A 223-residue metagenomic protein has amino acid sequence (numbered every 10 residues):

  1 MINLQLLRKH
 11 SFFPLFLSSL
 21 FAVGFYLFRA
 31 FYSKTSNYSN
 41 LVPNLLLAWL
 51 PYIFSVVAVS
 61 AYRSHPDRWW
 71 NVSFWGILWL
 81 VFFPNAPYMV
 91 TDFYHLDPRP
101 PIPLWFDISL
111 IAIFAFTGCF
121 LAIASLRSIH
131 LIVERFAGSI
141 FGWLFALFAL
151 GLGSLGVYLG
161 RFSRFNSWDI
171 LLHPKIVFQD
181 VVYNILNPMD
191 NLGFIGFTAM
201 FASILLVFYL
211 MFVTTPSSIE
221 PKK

Functional and structural regions predicted by a protein language model:
M1-S18: N-terminal membrane topogenic signal
L27-S39, A58-H65: Short, hydrophobic transmembrane alpha-helix segments
N44-S60: Central hydrophobic cores of alpha-helical transmembrane segments in multi-pass inner-membrane proteins across all
V59-Y62, A86-D97: Transmembrane alpha-helix boundary signature
G76-V81, F145-R164: Hydrophobic alpha-helical membrane-insertion segments
L110-A122, N184-L206: Hydrophobic alpha-helical transmembrane segments
F120-I132, T198-K222: Transmembrane alpha-helical segments in integral membrane proteins
D169-L192: Short, membrane-exposed interhelical loops at transmembrane-helix boundaries
